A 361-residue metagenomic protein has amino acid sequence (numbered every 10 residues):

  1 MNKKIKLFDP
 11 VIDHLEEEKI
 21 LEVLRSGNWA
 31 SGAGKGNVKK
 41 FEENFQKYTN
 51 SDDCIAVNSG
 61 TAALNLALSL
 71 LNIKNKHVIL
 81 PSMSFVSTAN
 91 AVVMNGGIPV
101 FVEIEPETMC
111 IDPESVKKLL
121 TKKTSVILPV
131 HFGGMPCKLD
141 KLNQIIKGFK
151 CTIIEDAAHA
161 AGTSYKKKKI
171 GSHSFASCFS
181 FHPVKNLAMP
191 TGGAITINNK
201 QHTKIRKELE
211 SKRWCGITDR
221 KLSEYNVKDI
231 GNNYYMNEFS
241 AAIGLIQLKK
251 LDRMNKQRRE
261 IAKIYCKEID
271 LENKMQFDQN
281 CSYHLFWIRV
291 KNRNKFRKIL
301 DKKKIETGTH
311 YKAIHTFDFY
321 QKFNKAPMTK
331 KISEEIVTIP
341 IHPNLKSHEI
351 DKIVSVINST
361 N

Functional and structural regions predicted by a protein language model:
M1-A30: N-terminal "arm"/small-domain region of PLP-dependent enzymes with the aminotransferase-like
I20, F45, A63, V78 (+13 more regions): Generic structural signal for small/hydrophobic residues in well-ordered secondary structure, especially within
S31-H77, M83, A91-N95, F101-E103 (+1 more regions): Phosphate-binding glycine-rich loop
L70-G148, T152-A157, S164: PLP-dependent aminotransferase-like
L120, N143-T152, M189, A194-C215 (+1 more regions): Basic phosphate/pyrophosphate-binding loop/patch that engages nucleotide-derived ligands
A160-K166, H173-L285, H315-D318: Active-site region of PLP-dependent enzymes
R213-S223, I264, K295-P327, K331-V337: Conserved PLP cofactor-binding pocket of PLP-dependent enzymes
Y283-K291, D318-N324, E334-K346: Conserved PLP-binding active-site segment of the aspartate aminotransferase-like
